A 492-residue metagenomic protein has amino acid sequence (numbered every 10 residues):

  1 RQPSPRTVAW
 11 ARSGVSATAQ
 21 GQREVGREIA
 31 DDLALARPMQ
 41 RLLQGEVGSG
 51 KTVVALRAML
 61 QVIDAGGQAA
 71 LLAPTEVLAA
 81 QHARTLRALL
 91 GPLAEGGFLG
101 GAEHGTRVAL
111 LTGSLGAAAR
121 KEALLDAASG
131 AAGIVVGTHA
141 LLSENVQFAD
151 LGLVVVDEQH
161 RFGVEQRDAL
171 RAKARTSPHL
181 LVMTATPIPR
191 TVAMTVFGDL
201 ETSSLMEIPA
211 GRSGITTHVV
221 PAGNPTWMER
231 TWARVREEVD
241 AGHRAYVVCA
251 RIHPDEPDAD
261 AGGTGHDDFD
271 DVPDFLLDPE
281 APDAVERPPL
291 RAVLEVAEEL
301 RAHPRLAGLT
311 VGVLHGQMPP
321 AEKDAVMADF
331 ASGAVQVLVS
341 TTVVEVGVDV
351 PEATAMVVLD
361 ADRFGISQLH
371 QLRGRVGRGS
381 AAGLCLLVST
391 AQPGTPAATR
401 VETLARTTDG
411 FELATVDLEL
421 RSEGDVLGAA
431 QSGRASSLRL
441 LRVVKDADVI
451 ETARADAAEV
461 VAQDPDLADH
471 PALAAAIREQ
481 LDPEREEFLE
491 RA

Functional and structural regions predicted by a protein language model:
R1-A70: Pre-Walker A segment
Q40, V54-A83, L93-T106: Conserved SF1/SF2 helicase motif Ia
A55, H82-A83, R120, S143-A149 (+5 more regions): Conserved ATPase-coupling elements of RecA-like P-loop NTPase cores
G66-A69, R107, G130-I134, D150-L153 (+7 more regions): Loop/turn-to-beta-strand initiation segments
A80-R87, F148-L153, Q159-V219, G223-R244: Post-DEXD/H (motif II) to motif III coupling segment of the RecA-like Helicase ATP-binding lobe
L93-L115, A297-G316: Conserved RecA-like helicase motor-core motifs
E103-G105, L111-V135, S143-L151, P320-V337: Conserved motor-coupling elements within RecA-like helicase/translocase cores
N224-R244, H266-A492: C-terminal helicase module of SF1/SF2 nucleic-acid helicases/translocases
